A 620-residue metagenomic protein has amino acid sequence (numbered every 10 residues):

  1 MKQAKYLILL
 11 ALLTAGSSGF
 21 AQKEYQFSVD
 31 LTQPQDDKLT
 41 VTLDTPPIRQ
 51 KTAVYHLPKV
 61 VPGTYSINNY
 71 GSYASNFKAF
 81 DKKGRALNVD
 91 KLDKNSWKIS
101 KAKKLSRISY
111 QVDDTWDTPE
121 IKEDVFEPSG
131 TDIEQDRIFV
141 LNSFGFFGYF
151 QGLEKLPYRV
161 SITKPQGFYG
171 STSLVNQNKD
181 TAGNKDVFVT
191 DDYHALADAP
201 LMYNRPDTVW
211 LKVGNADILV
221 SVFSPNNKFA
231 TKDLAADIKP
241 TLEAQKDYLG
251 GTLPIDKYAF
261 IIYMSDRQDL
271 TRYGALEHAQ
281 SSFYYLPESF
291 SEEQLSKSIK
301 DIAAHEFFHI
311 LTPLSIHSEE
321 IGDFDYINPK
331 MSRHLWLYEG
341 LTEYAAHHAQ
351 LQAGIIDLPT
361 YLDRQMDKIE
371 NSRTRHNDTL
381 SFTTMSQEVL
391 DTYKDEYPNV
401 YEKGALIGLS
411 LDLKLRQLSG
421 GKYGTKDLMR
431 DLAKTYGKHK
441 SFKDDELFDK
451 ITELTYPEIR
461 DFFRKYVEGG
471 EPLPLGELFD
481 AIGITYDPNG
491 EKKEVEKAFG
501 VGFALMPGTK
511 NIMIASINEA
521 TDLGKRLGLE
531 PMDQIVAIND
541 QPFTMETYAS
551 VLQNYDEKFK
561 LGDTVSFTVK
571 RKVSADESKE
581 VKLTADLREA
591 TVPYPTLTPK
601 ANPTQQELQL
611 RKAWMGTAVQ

Functional and structural regions predicted by a protein language model:
M1-Q26: Bacterial Sec-dependent N-terminal signal peptides
Q22-V60, V140-G145: Early extracytoplasmic/domain-onset interaction patches
E24-Q26, K38-T42, T52-V54, L105-R107 (+4 more regions): Intrinsic-disorder/low-complexity, polar/charged segments enriched in Ser/Thr/Lys/Arg/Asp/Glu/Gln
L43, D207-H334: Juxtacatalytic substrate-recognition/specificity segment
I67-N76, F80-I255, T271-G274: Non-catalytic architectural context of zinc metalloproteases
W116, F168, L249, L253 (+10 more regions): A generic secondary-structure signal for well-formed alpha-helical elements
A275, S282, S315-I316, I327-D378: Post-HExxH zinc-binding segment in Zn-dependent metallohydrolases
A346-H347, I355-Q620: C-terminal recognition in membrane/secretory proteostasis and scaffolding
